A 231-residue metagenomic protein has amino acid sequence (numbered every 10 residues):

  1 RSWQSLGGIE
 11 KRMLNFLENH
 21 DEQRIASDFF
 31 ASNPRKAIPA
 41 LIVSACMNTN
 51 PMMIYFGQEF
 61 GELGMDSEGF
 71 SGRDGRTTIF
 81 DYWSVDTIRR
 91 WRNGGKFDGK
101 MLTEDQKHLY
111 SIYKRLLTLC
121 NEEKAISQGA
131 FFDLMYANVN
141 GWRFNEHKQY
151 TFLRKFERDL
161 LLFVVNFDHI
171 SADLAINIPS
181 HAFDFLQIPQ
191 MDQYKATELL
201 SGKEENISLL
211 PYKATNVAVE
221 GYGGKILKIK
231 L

Functional and structural regions predicted by a protein language model:
R1-S5: Core domains of carbohydrate- and sulfate-ester-processing enzymes
G7-M13, N19, R24-Y194: Loop/helix patches that line or flank the sugar-binding groove of alpha-linked glycan CAZymes
G95-K96, K100, K203, Y222-G224: Intrinsically disordered, low-complexity regions
L153, T197, K228-K230: Residue-level detector of conserved, well-ordered beta-strand and adjacent loop positions that form binding/recognition
D192-K213: Solvent-exposed beta-strand/loop surfaces of large extracellular or lumenal domains
I207-L231: C-terminal beta-strand-rich structural cap/linker in extracellular carbohydrate-active enzymes
